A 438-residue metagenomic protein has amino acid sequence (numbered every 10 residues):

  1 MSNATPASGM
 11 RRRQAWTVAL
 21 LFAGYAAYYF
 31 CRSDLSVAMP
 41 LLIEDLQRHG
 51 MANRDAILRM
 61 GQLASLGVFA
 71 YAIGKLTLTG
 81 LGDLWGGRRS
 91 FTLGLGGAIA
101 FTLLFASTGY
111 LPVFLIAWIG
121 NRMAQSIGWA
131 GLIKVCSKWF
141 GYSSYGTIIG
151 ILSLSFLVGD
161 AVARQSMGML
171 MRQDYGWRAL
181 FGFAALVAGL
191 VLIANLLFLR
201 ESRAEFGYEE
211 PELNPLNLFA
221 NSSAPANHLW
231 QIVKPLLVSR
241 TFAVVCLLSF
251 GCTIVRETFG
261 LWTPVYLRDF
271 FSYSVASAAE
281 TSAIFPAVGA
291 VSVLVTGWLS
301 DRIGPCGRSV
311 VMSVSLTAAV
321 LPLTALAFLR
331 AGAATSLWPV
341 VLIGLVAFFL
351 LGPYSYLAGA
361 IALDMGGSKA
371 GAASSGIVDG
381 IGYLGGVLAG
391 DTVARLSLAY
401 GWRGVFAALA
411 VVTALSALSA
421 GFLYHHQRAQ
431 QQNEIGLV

Functional and structural regions predicted by a protein language model:
L35-M39, S239-L294, Y354-S355, G359 (+1 more regions): Extracytoplasmic gate region of multi-pass secondary transporters
S36-I73, A276-S277: Extracellular/periplasmic helix-loop-helix junction of adjacent transmembrane segments in MFS-like secondary
I73-L111: Conserved MFS/SLC helix-loop-helix module at the cytosolic interface between two early adjacent transmembrane helices
L84-L95, D301-L316: Cytoplasmic membrane-interface "Motif A"-like loop-to-helix N-cap segments of 12-TM Major Facilitator Superfamily
G96-G109, T317-G332: C-terminal ends and interior cores of transmembrane alpha-helices in multi-pass membrane transporters/permeases
A117-L157: Cytoplasmic helix-loop-helix junction between adjacent transmembrane helices in 12-TM secondary transporters
G146-Q165, M171-R172, G289, D379-A389: Glycine-rich segments within core transmembrane alpha-helices of 12-TM secondary carriers
L152-F206: Helix-loop-helix hairpin linking two adjacent transmembrane segments in secondary transporters
